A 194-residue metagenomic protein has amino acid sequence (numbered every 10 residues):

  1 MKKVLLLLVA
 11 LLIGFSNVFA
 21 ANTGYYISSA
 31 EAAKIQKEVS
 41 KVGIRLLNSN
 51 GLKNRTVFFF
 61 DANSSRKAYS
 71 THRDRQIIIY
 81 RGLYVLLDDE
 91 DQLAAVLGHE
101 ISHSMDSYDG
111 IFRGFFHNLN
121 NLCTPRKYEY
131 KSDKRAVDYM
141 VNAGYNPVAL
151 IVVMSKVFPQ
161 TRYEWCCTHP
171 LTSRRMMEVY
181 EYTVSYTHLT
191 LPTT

Functional and structural regions predicted by a protein language model:
V4-I13: Sec-dependent N-terminal signal peptides
L7-L8, V18-F19, A136: Cleavable N-terminal signal peptides
A20-I101, M105-F112, L122-C123, D138-V148 (+1 more regions): Peri-catalytic and regulatory segments of divalent metal-dependent proteins
F115: Histidine/acidic-residue-rich catalytic or RNA/ligand-binding cores of hydrolases and nuclease-related proteins
L122-R175: Metalloprotease/metallohydrolase-associated module, dominated by Zn2+-dependent proteases
T187-T193: Conserved small/polar residues in nucleotide/adenosyl-binding loops
